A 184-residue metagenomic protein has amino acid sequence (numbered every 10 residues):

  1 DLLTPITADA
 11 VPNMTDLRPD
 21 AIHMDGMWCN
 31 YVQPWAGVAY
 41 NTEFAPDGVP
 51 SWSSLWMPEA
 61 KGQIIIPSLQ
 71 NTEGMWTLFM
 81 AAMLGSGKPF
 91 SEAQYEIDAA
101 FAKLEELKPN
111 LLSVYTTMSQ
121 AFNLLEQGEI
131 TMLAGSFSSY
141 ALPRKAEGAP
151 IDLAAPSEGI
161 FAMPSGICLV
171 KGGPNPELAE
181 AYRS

Functional and structural regions predicted by a protein language model:
D1-E126: Extracytoplasmic ligand-binding site segments that recognize negatively charged/polar headgroups
L3-M14, G26-W28, W56, K145 (+2 more regions): Short beta-strand->loop
P34, D98-L107, Y115, F137 (+1 more regions): Periplasmic-binding protein-like
G37-F44, A82-L84, M163-L178: A bilobed periplasmic-binding-protein/Venus flytrap-type ligand-binding module shared by bacterial periplasmic
N41-T42, P67-L69, S136-S138, P156-S157 (+1 more regions): Active-site-proximal beta-strand/loop segments in catalytic clefts of secreted hydrolases
S51-E59, S165-S184: Bilobed periplasmic-binding protein/Venus flytrap-like ligand-binding cleft at the lobe interface of extracytoplasmic
A60, I130, P150-I151: Local beta-strand N-terminus motif with an aromatic residue
V114-A146: Oxyanion-binding "anion nests"
